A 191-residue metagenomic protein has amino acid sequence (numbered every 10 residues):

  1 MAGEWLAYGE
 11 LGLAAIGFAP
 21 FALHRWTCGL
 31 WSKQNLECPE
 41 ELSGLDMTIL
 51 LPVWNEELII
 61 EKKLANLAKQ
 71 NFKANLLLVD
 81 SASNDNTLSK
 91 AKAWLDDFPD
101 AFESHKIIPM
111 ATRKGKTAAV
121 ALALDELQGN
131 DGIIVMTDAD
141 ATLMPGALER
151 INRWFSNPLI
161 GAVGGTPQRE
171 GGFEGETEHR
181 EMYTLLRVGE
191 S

Functional and structural regions predicted by a protein language model:
M1-E41: N-terminal membrane-anchoring/stem segments of glycan-assembly enzymes
L45-T48, N75: Cell-envelope/extracellular polymer assembly enzymes that use nucleotide-activated donors
I59-K62, D85-W94, G146: Acidic helix N-cap motif at the loop->helix transition within catalytic regions of sugar-transfer enzymes
A65-A74: Short, acidic, metal-binding catalytic loop of nucleotide-sugar glycosyltransferases
N66, D80-K90, T112, A141-T142: A conserved acidic beta->alpha catalytic loop
L77, L88-E126, T166, R180 (+1 more regions): Conserved donor nucleotide-binding strand/loop of the catalytic core
I134: Short aromatic/hydrophobic "clamp" motif used to bind/position activated sugar donors
P145-T177: Conserved donor NDP-sugar-binding/catalytic core segment of glycosyltransferases
